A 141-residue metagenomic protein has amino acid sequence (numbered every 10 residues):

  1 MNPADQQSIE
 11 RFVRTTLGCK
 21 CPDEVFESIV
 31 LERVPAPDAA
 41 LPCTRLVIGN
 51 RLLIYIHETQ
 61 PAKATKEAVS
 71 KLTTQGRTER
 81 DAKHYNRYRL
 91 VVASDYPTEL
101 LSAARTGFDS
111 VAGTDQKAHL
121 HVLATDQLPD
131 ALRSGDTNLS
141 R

Functional and structural regions predicted by a protein language model:
M1-L52: N-terminal, charge-rich interaction modules
A4-F12, P35-T44, T78-V91, D136-R141: A short, terminal or domain-edge coil/loop segment
R14-G18, P22, L31, T74 (+3 more regions): Generic surface-pattern signal
L17-P22, R51-T59, H84-Y88, D130: Generic detector of short, locally flexible boundary/turn motifs and exposed helical patches
E27-S28, I48-S70: Acidic/glycine-enriched edge-of-secondary-structure segments
H57, A93, H121-T125: Conserved beta-strand termini and adjacent loop/short-helix elements that scaffold enzyme active sites in alpha/beta
T59-A112: Amphipathic protein-protein interaction modules
G107-R141: Long, charge-dense
